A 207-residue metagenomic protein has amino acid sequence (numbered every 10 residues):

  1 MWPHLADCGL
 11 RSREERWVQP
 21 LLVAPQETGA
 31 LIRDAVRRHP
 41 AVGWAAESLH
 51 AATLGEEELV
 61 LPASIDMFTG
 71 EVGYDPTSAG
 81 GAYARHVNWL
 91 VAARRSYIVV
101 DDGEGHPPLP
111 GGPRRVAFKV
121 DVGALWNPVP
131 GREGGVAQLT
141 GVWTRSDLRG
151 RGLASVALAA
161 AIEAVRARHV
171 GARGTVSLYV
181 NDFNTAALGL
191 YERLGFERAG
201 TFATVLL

Functional and structural regions predicted by a protein language model:
M1, S146, V176-G189, V205-L207: Conserved beta-strand-loop-alpha-helix junction that forms the acyl-donor binding cleft
M1-A45, V205: Acyl-donor-binding surface of acyltransferase catalytic domains
M1-E14, S155, D182-G200: Conserved active-site alpha-helix within GNAT-family acetyltransferase domains
R33-T77: Short amphipathic alpha-helix that is part of the acyltransferase structural core
G73-G111: Active-site rim helix/loop that mediates acceptor-substrate recognition in acyltransferases
I98, G105-N127, V136-W143: Conserved beta-strand in the GNAT
G135, V165-V180, F202: Conserved GNAT acetyl-CoA-binding A-motif
T140-S146, G150-A167, L188-R193: Conserved acetyl-CoA-binding loop-helix of GNAT-fold acetyltransferases
